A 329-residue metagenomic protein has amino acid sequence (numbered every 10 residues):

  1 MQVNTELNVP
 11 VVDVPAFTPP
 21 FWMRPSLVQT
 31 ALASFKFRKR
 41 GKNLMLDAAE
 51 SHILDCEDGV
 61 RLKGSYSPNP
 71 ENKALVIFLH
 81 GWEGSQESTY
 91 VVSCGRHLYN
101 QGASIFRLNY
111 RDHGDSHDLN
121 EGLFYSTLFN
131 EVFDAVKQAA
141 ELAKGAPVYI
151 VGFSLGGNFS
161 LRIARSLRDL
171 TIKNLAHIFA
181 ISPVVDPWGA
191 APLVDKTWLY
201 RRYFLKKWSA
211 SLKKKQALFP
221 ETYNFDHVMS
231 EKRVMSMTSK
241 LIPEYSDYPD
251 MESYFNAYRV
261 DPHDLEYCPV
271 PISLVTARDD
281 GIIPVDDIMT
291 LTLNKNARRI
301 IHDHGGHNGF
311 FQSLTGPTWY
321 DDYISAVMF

Functional and structural regions predicted by a protein language model:
T30-E71, F311-Q312: N-terminal cap/lid segment of alpha/beta-hydrolase-fold proteins
R61, S67-L119, Q138: Short, surface-exposed "cap/lid" segments of acyl-processing enzymes
H97, R111-Y149: Catalytic nucleophile-loop/oxyanion-hole region of alpha/beta-hydrolase and closely related hydrolase-like folds
A143-G145, Y149-Y245: Alpha/beta-hydrolase-fold enzymes
K240-D264: Active-site nucleophile elbow and catalytic-triad environment of alpha/beta-hydrolase enzymes
C268, S273-T276, D280: Short beta-strand/loop motif that positions the catalytic acidic residue of the alpha/beta-hydrolase fold
L293-G309: Catalytic histidine neighborhood in serine/cysteine hydrolases with alpha/beta-hydrolase-type architecture
G305-W319: Catalytic histidine-centered segment of alpha/beta-hydrolase-like enzymes
